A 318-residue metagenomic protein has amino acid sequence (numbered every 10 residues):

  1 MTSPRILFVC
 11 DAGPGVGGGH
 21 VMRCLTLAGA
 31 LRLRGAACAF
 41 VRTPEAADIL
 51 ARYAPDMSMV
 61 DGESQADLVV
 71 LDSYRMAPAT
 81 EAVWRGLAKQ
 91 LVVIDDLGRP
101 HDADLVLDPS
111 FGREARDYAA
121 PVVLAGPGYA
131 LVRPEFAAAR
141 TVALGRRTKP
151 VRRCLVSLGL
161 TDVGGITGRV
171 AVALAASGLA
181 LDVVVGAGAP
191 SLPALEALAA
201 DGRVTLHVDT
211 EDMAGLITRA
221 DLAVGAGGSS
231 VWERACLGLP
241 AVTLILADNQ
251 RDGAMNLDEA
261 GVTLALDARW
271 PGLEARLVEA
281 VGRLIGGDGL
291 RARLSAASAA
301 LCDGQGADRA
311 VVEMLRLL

Functional and structural regions predicted by a protein language model:
F8-L33, R42-V123: Active-site and donor-binding regions of nucleotide-sugar-utilizing enzymes
G18, E211-G253: A donor-sugar binding/catalytic signature common to diverse glycosyltransferases and related nucleotide-sugar
D102-G165, G186-G188, L192-P193: A nucleotide-sugar donor-handling region in carbohydrate enzymes
T148-A220: Donor-nucleotide binding loops and adjacent catalytic segments primarily of GT-B fold Leloir glycosyltransferases
L239-A275: Nucleotide-sugar donor-binding patch of glycosyltransferase catalytic domains
A265, G272-G289: C-terminal "capping" alpha-helix adjacent to the active site of nucleotide-linked donor transferases in cell-envelope
L290-G304: A short, well-ordered alpha-helix in the C-terminal region of glycosyltransferases
D303-L318: C-terminal alpha-helical cap of glycosyltransferases
